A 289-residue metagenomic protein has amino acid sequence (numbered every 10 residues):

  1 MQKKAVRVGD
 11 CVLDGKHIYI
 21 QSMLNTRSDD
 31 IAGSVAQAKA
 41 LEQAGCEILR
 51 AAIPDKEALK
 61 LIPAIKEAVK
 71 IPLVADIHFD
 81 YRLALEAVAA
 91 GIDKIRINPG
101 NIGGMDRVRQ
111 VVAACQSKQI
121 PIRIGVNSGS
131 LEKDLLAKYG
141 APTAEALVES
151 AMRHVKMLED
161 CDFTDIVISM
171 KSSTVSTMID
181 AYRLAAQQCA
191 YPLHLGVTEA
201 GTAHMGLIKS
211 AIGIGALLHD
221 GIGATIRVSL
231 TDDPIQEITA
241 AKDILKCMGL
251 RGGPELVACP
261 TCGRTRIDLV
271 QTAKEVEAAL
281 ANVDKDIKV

Functional and structural regions predicted by a protein language model:
M1-M23, S28, Q116, T272-A278: N-terminal amphipathic alpha-helix/helix-capping segment at the start of soluble metabolic enzymes
K3-A5, H17-Q21, I48-R50, K70-D76 (+7 more regions): Structural preference for beta-strand elements that scaffold enzyme active sites
D14-G33, A52, I71-F79, G100 (+2 more regions): Active-site mouth loops of central-metabolism enzymes
N25, D30, E42-A68, R96-G104 (+1 more regions): Glycine-rich, proline-tolerant flexible connector loops at the mouths of alpha/beta enzymes
C46-E47, A90-M105, V197, D220-P234: Glycine-rich phosphate-binding active-site loops on the catalytic face of alpha/beta enzymes
D55-I77, Q110-I122, Y182-L193, K274-N282: Alpha-helix-loop-beta-strand connector modules within alpha/beta enzyme cores
R82-R123: Hydrophobic or amphipathic alpha-helical targeting/insertion segments
N127, L135-V289: Catalytic alpha/beta core domains of metabolic enzymes, predominantly
